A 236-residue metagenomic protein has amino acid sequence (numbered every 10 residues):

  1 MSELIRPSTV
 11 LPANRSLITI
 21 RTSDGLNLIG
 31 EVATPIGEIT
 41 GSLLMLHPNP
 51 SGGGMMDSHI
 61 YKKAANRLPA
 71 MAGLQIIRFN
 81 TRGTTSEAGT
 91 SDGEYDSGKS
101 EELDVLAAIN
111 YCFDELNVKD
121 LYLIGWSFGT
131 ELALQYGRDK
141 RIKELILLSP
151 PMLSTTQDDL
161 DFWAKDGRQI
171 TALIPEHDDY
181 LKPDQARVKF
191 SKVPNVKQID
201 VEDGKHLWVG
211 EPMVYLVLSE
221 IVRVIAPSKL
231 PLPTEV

Functional and structural regions predicted by a protein language model:
M1-G41: N-terminal cap/lid segment of alpha/beta-hydrolase-fold proteins
L26-T34, I39-E115: Serine-hydrolase catalytic machinery in alpha/beta-hydrolase-like enzymes
P48-N49, L147-T155, H177: Active-site nucleophile loop of the alpha/beta-hydrolase fold
I124-A133: Gly/Ala-rich beta-loop-alpha elbow adjacent to hydrolase catalytic centers
D158-L160, L181-S191, M213: Short alpha-helix in the alpha/beta-hydrolase fold that links the catalytic acid
D166-G167, T171-I174, D178: Short beta-strand/loop motif that positions the catalytic acidic residue of the alpha/beta-hydrolase fold
Y180, G204-L216: Catalytic histidine-centered segment of alpha/beta-hydrolase-like enzymes
S191-L207: Catalytic histidine neighborhood in serine/cysteine hydrolases with alpha/beta-hydrolase-type architecture
